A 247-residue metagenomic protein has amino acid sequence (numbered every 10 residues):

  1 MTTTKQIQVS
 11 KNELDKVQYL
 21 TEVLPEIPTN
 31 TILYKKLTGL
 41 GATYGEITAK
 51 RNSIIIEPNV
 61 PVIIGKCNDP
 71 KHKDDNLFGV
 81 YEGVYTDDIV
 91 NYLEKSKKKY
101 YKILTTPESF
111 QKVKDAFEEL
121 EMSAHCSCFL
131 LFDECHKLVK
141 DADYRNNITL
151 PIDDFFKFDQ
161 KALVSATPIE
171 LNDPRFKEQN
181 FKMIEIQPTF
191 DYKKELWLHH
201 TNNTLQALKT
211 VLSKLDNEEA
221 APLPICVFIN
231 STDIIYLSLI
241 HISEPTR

Functional and structural regions predicted by a protein language model:
T29-K50: Glycine-rich P-loop/Walker A and Walker A-like loops and their local beta1-loop-alpha1 context in P-loop NTPases
Y34-G41, H136-K137, P151-R175: Conserved helicase ATPase motor motifs in RecA-like P-loop NTPase domains
G45, E195-N230: Conserved interdomain hinge at the start of the Helicase C-terminal
K50-D74, F78, D233: Conserved Walker A/P-loop ATP-binding site and its immediately adjacent core in helicase/helicase-like ATPase domains
D75-K114: Inter-Walker segment of RecA-like/P-loop motor cores
M122-P151: SF2 helicase catalytic motif II
L171-V211: Interdomain hinge/linker at the junction between the two RecA-like core domains of SF2 helicases
L237-T246: Residue-level detector of conserved catalytic or cofactor/ligand-binding positions in enzyme active sites
